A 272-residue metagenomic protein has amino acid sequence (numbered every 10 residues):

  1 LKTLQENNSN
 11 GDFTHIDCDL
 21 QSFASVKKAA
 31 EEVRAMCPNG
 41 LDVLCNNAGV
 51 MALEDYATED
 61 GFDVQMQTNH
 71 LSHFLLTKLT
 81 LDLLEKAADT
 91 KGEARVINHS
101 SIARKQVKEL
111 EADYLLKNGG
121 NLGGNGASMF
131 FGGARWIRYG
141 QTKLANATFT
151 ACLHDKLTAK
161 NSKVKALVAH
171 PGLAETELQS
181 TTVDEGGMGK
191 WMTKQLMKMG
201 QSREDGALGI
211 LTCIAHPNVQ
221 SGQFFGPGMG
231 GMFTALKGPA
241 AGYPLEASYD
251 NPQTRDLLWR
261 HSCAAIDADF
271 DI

Functional and structural regions predicted by a protein language model:
L1-K28, E32-M36, D42, M51 (+2 more regions): NAD(P)H-dependent oxidoreductase Rossmann-fold/reductase module
R34, T68-T90, R104-K108, H154-D155 (+1 more regions): Amphipathic alpha-helical dimer-interface segment in Rossmann-like NAD(P)H-dependent oxidoreductases
D42, D63, A94: Conserved acidic residues
D42-C45, G49, M66: N-terminal Rossmann-like NAD(P) cofactor-binding module of classical short-chain dehydrogenase/reductase
A52-T68: Short alpha-helical oligomerization interface
E54-T58, A87-A88, E109-L110, Q179-S180: Conserved catalytic-core motifs of eukaryotic protein kinase domains, centered on the activation segment
I97-S101: Cytochrome P450 I-helix active-site segment
